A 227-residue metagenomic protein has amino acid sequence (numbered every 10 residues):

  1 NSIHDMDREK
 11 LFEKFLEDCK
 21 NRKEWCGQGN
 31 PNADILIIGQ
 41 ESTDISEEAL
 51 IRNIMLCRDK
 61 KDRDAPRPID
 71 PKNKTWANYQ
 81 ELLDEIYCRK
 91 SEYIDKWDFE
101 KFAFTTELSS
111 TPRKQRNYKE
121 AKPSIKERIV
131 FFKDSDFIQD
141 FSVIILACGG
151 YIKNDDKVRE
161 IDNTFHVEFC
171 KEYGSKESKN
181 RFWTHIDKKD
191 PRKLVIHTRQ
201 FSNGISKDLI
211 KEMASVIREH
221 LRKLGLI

Functional and structural regions predicted by a protein language model:
N1-L16, E120-K133, D155-I227: C-terminal capping/extension of enzyme domains
N1-T75, R128-S135, R181-K189, R222-I227: Active-site and ligand/interface coordination hotspots across diverse enzymes and nucleic-acid-associated assemblies
I37, I145, V195-H197: Structural motif
E41-I45, S109-R113, G149-N154, Q200-G204: Short, solvent-exposed loop/turn segments at secondary-structure junctions
K61-T75, S109-K126, Q200: Surface-exposed cleft-lining segments at the edges of enzyme active sites
A65-K96: Acidic, metal/cofactor-coordinating or nucleic-acid-engaging core segments within structured domains
D95-R113: Short, contiguous, well-structured surface segments enriched in hydrophobic/aromatic residues
K133-G150: Proline-aspartate-enriched helix->loop->beta-strand connector
